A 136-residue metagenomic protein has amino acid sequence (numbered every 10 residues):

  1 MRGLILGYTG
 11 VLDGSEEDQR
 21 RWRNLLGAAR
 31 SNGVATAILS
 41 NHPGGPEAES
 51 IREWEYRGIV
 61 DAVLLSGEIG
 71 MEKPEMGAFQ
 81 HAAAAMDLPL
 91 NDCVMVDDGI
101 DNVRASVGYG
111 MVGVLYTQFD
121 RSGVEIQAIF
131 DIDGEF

Functional and structural regions predicted by a protein language model:
M1-E17: Asp-based phosphoryl-transfer active-site loop
M1-L6, D92, I132-E135: Non-catalytic pre-domain segments flanking phosphatase-related domains
R2, H42, I59-M71: A short, structured active-site edge motif that brings together acidic residues
S15-E17, W22-I51: Substrate-recognition element of Asp-dependent hydrolases with the DxDx(T/V) motif
E55-G67, I129-F136: Structural recognition of alpha->loop->beta junctions
E72-I100: Conserved Lys-Pro-Asp/Glu-containing loop-to-beta segment of HAD-superfamily phosphomonoesterases, centered on
N91-Q127: Acidic, Mg2+-coordinating phosphoryl-transfer loop and its flanking beta/alpha structural elements, shared across
